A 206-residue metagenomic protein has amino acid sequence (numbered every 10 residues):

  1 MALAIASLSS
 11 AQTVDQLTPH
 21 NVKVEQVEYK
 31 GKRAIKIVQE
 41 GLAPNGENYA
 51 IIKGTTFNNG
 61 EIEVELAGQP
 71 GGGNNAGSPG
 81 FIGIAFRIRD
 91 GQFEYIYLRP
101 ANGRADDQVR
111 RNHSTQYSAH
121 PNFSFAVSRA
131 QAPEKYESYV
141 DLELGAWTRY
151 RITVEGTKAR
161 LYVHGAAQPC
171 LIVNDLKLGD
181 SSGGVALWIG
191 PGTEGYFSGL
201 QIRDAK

Functional and structural regions predicted by a protein language model:
M1-S7: Bacterial N-terminal signal peptides
E28-N48: Short carbohydrate-recognition loop motifs
N48-T55, I84, Y136-L142, V185-L187: Beta-strand-rich interaction surfaces with strong enrichment in secreted/lumenal proteins
Y49-N122: Secretory/extracellular carbohydrate-interaction modules and structurally similar beta-sandwich "look-alikes"
V64, S198-I202: Extracellular beta-strand elements of beta-rich domains used for carbohydrate recognition/degradation or cell-matrix
F123-R149: Short, aromatic/His-centered strand-loop micro-motif at the edge of beta-sheets
L142-I172: Carbohydrate-binding surfaces in secreted/extracellular proteins
L171-S198: Flexible glycan-contacting loops in extracellular carbohydrate-active proteins
